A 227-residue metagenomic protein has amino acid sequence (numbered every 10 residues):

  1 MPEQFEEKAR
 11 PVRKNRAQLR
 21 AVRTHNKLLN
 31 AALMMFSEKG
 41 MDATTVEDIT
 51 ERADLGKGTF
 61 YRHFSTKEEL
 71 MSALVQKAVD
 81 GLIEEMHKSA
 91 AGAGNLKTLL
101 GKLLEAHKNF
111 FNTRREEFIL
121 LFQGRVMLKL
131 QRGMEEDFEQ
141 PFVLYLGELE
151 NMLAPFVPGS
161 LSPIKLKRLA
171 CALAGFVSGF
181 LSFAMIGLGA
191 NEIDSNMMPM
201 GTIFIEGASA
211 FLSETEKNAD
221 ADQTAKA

Functional and structural regions predicted by a protein language model:
M1-K39, A43-R52, E69: Basic, helix-initiating cap at the start of DNA-binding domains
F5, I119, E139, F156-I203 (+1 more regions): Hydrophobic/aromatic-rich alpha-helical bundle segments in the mid-to-C-terminal region
V22-N30, D42-A43, D54, H63-H87 (+3 more regions): An amphipathic alpha-helix adjacent to DNA-recognition modules
G58: Key DNA-contact positions within bacterial/archaeal DNA-binding proteins
A73, H87-R114, L169-L173: Hydrophobic alpha-helical connector segments
D80-I83, T113, Q131-P158, K167-C171 (+2 more regions): Amphipathic alpha-helical packing segments from all-alpha helical-bundle domains
F111-G133, S182-I186: Amphipathic alpha-helical segments used for helix-helix packing
